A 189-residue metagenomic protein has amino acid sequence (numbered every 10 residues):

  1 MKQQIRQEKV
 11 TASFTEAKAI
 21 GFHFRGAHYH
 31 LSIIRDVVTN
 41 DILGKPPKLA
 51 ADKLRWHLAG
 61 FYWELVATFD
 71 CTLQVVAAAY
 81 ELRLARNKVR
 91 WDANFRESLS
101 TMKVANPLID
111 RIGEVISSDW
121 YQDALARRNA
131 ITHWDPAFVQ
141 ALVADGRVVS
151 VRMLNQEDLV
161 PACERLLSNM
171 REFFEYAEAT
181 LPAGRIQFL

Functional and structural regions predicted by a protein language model:
M1-T39, K45-W63, C71-L189: Acidic, Ser/Thr/Gly/Pro-rich intrinsically disordered interaction regions
T68: Short, positively charged
